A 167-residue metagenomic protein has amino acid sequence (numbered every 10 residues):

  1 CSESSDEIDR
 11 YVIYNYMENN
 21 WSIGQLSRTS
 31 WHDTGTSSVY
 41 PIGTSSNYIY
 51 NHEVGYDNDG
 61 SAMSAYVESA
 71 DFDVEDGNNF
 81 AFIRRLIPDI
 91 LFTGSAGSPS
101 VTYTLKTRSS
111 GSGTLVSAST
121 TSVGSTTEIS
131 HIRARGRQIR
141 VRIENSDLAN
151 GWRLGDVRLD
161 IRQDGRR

Functional and structural regions predicted by a protein language model:
C1-R167: Beta-sheet repeat architectures centered on beta-propellers
